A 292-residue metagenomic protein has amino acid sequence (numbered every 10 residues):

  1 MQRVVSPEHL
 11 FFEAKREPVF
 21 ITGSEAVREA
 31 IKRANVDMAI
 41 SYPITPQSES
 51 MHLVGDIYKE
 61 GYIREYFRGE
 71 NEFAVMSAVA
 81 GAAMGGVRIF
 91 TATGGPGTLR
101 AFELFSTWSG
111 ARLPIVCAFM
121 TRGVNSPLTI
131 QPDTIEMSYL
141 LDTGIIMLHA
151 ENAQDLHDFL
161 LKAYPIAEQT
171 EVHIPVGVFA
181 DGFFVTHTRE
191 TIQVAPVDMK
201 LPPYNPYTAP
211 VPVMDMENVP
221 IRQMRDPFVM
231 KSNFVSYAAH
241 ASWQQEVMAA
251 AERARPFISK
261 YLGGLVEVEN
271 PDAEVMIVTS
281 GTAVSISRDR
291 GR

Functional and structural regions predicted by a protein language model:
M1-I145, H149, L161-K162, D181: Thiamine diphosphate
T22-A26, E252-V275, R288: Glycine-/acidic-rich phosphate or pyrophosphate-binding loops and their flanking alpha/beta elements
G55-E60, R253, D289-R292: Short helix-loop-beta junction
A101, H187-R189, I286-R288: Short helix/loop capping segments that flank catalytic or ligand/cofactor-binding pockets
R122-G123, A180-H187, G281-A283: Glycine-rich beta-alpha junction loops
I146-H149, Q154-V194: Conserved anion/nucleotide-ligand pocket segment
P175-E267: Conformationally flexible catalytic loops at phosphate/diphosphate-handling active centers
V278, T282-R292: Hydrophobic alpha/beta core scaffold segments
